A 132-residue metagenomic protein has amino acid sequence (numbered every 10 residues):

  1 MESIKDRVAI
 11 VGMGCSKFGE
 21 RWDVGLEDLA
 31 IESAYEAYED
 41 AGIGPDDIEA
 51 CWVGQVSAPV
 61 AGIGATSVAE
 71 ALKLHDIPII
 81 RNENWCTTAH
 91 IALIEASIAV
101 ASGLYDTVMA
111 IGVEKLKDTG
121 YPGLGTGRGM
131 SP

Functional and structural regions predicted by a protein language model:
M1-I79, I98-A101, V113-P132: Conserved "HGTGT" condensation-loop signature of ketosynthase/thiolase-family condensing enzymes that catalyze
E83-E114: Active-site-proximal alpha-helical scaffold in enzymes
